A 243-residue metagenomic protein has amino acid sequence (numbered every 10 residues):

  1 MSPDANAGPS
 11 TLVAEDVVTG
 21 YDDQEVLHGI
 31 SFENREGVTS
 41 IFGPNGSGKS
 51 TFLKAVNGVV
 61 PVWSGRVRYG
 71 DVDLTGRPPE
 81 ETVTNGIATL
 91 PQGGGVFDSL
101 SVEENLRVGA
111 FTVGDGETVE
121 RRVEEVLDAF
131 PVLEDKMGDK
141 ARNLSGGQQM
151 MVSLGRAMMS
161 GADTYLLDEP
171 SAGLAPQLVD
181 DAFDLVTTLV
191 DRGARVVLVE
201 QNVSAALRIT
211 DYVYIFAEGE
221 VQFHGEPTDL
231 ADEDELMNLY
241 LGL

Functional and structural regions predicted by a protein language model:
D4, D22, V102-V119, A129-P131 (+1 more regions): ABC-type ATPase nucleotide-binding domains, specifically the catalytic core motifs of the NBD
F42-P44: The feature captures the beta-strand-to-loop junction immediately N-terminal to the Walker
N57: Helix-to-loop junction immediately C-terminal to a conserved catalytic motif
G65-D73, N85, V119-V123: Conserved ABC transporter NBD signature motif
A157-M158: ABC ATPase C-loop
Y165-E169: Catalytic Walker B motif of ABC-type/P-loop ATPase nucleotide-binding domains
